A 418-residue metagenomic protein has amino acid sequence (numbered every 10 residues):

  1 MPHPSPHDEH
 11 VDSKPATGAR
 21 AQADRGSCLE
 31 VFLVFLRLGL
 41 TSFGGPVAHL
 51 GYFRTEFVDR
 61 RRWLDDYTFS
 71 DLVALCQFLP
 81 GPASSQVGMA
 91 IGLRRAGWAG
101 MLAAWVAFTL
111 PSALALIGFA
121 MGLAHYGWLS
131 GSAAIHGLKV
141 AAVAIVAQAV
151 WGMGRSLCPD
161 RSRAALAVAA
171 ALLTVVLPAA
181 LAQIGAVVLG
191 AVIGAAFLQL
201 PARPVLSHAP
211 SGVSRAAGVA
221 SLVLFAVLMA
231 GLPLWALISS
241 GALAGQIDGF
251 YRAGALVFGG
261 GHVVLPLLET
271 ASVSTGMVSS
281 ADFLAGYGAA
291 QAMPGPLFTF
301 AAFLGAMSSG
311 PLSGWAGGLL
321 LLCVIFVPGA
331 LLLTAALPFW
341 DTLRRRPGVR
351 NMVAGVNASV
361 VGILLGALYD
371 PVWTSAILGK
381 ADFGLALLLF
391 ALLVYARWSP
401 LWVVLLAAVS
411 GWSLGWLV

Functional and structural regions predicted by a protein language model:
M1-L79, A90-M293, L297-V418: Multi-pass membrane proteins that catalyze or facilitate reactions on polyprenyl-/lipid-phosphate substrates and their
